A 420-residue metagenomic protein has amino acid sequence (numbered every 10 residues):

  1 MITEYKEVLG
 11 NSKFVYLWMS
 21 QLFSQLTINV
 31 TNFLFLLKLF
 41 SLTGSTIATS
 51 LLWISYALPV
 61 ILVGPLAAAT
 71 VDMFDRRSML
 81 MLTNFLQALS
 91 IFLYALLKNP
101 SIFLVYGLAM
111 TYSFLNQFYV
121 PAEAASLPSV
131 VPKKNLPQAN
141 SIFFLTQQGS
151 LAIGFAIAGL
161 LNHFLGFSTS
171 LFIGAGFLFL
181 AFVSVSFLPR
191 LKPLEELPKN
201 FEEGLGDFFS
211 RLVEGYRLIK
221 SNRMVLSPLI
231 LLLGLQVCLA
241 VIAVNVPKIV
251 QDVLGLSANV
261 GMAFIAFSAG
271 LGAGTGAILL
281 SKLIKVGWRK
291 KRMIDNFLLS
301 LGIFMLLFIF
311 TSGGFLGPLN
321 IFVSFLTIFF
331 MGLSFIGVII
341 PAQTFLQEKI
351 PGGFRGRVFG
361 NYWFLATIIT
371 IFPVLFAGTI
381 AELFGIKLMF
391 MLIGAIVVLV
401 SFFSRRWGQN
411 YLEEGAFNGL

Functional and structural regions predicted by a protein language model:
I2-L58, R217, S221-A269: Helix-loop boundary and gating motifs at the non-cytosolic
G10, S41-L42, D72-M73, K98 (+5 more regions): Membrane-helix boundary and inter-helical linker elements of multi-pass secondary transporters
N11-S12, S45, S101, G166 (+3 more regions): Short loop-to-helix capping motifs
V15-N32, S55-A69, D75-A88, L104-H163 (+6 more regions): Substrate-agnostic recognition of the 12-TM MFS/MFS-like secondary transporter fold
L36, I91-K98, A158, N162 (+7 more regions): Structural signal for membrane-spanning alpha-helices in multi-pass inner-membrane proteins, emphasizing helix cores
L52, L62-L66, M73, R77-M79 (+5 more regions): C-terminal transmembrane bundle of multi-pass solute transporters/carriers
I102-G107, S113, Q138-P198, F267 (+5 more regions): Hydrophobic alpha-helical transmembrane segments
F187-E214, G415-L420: Flexible cytoplasmic inter-helical loops of multi-pass small-molecule transporters
